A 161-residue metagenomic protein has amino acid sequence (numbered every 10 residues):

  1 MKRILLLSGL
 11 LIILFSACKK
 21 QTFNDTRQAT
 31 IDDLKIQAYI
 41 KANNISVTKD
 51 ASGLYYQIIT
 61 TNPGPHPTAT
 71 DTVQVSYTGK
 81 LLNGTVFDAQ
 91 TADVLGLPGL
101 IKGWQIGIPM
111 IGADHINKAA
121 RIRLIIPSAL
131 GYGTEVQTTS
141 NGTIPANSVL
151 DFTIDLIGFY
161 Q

Functional and structural regions predicted by a protein language model:
M1-I4, K19-K20: Positively charged n-region of N-terminal signal peptides that target proteins for export
I12-S46: Bacterial Sec-dependent N-terminal signal peptides
T26-T30, P67, P98-G99: Soluble non-cytosolic domains of exported or imported proteins
D33, Q37, Q74, I101 (+1 more regions): Extracytoplasmic/secreted envelope proteins and their assembly/folding machinery, especially bacterial periplasmic
Q37-Q74: Post-signal-peptide N-terminal segment of Sec-exported extracytoplasmic proteins
D71-N83: A short beta-strand signature
L81-D151, F159-Y160: A beta-strand/beta-hairpin structural motif
